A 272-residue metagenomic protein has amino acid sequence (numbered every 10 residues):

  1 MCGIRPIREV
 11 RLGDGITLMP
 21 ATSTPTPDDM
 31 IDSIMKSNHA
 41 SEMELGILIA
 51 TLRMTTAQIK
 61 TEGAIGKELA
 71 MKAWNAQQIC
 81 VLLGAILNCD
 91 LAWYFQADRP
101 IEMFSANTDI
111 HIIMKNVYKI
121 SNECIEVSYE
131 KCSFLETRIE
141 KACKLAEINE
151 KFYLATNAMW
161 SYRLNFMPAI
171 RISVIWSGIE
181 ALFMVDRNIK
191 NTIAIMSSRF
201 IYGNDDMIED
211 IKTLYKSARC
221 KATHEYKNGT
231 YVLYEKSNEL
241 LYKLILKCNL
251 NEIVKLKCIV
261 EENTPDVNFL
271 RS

Functional and structural regions predicted by a protein language model:
M1-I170, K236, K247-R271: Charged, non-catalytic interaction/linker regions at domain boundaries that couple catalytic cores to substrate
D14, P27-M35, D186, I195 (+3 more regions): Juxtamembrane/membrane-water interface recognition
A76-I79, M196, N228: Hydrophobic, well-ordered secondary-structure segments that either form specific early membrane-associated helices used
E150-N157, A169-S177, E209-S217: Short, well-structured alpha-helical interface segments that form or flank functional binding sites
Y162, I179-D186, F200, Y226 (+2 more regions): Generic structural signal for hydrophobic core residues of well-folded globular domains
I172-E209: Flexible secondary-structure boundary motifs
D206-E235: Histidine-centered, metal-coordinating catalytic motifs and their short helical/loop contexts
L241-Y242: Anionic, Ser/Thr-rich low-complexity intrinsically disordered regions
